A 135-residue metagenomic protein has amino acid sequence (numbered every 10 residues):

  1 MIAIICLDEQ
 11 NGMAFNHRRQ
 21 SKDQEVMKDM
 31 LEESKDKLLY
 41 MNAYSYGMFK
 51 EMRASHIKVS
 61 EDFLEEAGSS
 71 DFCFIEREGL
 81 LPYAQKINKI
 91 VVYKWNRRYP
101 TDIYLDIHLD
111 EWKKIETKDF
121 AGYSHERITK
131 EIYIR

Functional and structural regions predicted by a protein language model:
M1-R135: Enzymes that bind and transform nitrogen-containing heteroaromatic metabolites
